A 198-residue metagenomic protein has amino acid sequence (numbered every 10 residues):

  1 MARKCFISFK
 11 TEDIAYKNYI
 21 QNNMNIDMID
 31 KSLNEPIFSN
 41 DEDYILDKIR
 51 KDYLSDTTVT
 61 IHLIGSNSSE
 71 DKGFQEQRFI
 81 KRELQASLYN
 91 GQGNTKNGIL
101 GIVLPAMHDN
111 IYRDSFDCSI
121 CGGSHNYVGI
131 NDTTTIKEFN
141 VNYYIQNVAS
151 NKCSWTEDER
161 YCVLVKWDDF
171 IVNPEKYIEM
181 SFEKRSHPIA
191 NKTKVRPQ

Functional and structural regions predicted by a protein language model:
M1-V59, K166-Q198: Conserved N-terminal substructure of TIR/SEFIR domains
S8, H62-G65, I102-V103: Conserved beta-strand segments of the P-loop GTPase G domain that flank and frequently precede/overlap
E12-A15, S66-D71, M107-D109: Short acidic, S/G/P-rich loop/turn micro-motifs used as interaction or catalytic elements
K17-Y19, K72-E76, N110-D114: A short acidic (Asp/Glu
N22-I26, Q85, Y89-Q92: Short, surface-exposed basic-aromatic patches at helix termini and helix-loop junctions that form
N67, N94-N110: Short beta-alpha junction loops
S68-N90: Conserved TIR/SEFIR loop-to-helix hotspot centered on a Trp-containing motif with a nearby acidic residue
D109-Q198: C-terminal interaction surface of TIR/SEFIR-family domains
